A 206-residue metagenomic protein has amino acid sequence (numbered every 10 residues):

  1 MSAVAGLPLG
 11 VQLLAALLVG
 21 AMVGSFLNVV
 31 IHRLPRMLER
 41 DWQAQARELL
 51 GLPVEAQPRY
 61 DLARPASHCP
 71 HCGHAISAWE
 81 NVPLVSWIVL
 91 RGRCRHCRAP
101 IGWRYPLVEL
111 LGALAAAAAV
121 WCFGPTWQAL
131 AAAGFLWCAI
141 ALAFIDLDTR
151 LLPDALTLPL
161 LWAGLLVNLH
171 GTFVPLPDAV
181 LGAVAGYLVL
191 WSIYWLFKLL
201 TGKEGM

Functional and structural regions predicted by a protein language model:
M1-L9: Short, strongly hydrophobic alpha-helical membrane anchors
M1-S2, L90-R91, L110-C122, A163-V167: Membrane-embedded alpha-helical segments in integral membrane proteins
A5, A16, W127-M206: Functional transmembrane core segments of multi-pass inner-membrane proteins
G10-M37: N-terminal signal-anchor transmembrane alpha helix
V23, L27, I31, A115 (+4 more regions): Alpha-helical membrane-inserting segments
H32-R104: Membrane-proximal soluble regions of multi-pass membrane proteins
G102-L110, D154: Select subsegments of transmembrane alpha-helices in polytopic membrane proteins, especially boundary-proximal
